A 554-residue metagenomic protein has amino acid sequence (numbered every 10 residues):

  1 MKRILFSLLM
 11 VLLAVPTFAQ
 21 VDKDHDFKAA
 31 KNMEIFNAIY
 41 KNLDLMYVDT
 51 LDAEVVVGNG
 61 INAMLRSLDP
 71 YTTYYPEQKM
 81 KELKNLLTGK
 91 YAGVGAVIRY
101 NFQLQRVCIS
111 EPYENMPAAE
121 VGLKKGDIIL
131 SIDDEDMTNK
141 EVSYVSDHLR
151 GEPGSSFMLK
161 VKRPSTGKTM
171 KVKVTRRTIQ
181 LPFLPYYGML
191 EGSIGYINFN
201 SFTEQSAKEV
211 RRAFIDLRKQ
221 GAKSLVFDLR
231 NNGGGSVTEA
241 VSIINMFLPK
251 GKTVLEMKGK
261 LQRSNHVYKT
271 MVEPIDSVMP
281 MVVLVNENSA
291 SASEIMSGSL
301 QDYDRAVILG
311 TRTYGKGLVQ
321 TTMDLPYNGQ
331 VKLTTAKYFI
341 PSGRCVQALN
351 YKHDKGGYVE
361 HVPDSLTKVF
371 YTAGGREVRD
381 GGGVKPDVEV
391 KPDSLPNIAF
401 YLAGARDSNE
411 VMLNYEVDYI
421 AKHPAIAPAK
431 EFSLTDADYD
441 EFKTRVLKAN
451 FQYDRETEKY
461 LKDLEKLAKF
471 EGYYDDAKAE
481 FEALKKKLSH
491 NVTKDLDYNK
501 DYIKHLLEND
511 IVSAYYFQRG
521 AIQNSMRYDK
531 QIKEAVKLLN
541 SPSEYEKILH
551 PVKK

Functional and structural regions predicted by a protein language model:
M1-D26: Bacterial Sec-dependent N-terminal signal peptides
F18-N32, F36-A53, P76, N85 (+5 more regions): Cleft-lining beta-strand/loop regions that shape enzyme active-site pockets
D44-E82: N-terminal, post-signal-peptide region of Sec/Tat-exported proteins
Y71-E111: PDZ/PDZ-like peptide-tail recognition elements
A292, D304, T311, G315-R376 (+1 more regions): Polar, glycine-rich mid-to-C-terminal structural blocks that act as macromolecule-binding/assembly scaffolds
C345-K554: Conserved functional hotspot residues or short segments at active or partner-binding sites across diverse domains
